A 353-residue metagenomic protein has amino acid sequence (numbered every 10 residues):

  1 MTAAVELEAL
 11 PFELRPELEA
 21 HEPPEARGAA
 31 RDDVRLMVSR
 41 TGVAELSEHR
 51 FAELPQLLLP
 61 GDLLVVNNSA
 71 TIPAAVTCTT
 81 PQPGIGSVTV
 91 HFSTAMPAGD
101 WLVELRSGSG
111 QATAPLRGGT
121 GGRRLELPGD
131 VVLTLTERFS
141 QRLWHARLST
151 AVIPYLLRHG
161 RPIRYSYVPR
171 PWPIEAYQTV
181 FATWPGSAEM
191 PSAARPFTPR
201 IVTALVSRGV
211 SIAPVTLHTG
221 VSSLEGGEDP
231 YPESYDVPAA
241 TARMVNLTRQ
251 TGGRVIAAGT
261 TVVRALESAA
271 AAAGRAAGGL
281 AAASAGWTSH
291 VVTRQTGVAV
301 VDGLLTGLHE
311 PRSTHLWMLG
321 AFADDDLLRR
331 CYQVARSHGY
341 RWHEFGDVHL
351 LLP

Functional and structural regions predicted by a protein language model:
M1-P353: A cross-family signal for N-terminal binding/gating loops and helix N-caps that shape access to the active site
